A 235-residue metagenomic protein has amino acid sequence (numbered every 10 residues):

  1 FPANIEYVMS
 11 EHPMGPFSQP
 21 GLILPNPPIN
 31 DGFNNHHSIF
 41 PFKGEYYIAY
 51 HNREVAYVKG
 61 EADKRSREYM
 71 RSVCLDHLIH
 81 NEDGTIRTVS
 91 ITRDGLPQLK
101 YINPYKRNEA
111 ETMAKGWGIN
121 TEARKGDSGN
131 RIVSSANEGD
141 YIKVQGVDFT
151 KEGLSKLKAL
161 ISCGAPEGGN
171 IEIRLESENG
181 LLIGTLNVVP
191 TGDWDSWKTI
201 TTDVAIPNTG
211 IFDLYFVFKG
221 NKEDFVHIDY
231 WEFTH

Functional and structural regions predicted by a protein language model:
F1-H235: Carbohydrate-active catalytic/glycan-binding domains of CAZyme proteins, especially the secreted or lumenal ectodomains
